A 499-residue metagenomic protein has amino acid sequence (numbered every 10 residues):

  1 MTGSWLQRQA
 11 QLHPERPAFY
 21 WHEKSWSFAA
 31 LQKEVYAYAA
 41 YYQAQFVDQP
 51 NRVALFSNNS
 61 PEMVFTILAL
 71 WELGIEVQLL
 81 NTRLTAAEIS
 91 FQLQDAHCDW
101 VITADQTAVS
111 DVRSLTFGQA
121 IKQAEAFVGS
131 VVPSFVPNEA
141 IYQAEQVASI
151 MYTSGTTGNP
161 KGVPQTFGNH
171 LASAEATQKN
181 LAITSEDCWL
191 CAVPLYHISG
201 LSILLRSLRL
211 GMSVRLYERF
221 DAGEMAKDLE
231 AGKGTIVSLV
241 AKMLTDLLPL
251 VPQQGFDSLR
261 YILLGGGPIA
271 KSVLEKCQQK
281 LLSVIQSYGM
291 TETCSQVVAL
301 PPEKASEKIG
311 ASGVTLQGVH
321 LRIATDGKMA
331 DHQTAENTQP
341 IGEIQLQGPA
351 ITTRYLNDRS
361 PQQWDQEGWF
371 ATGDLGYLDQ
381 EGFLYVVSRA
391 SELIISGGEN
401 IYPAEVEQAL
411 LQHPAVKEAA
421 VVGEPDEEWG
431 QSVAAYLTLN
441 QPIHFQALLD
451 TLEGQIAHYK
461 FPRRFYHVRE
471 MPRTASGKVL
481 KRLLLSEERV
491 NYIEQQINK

Functional and structural regions predicted by a protein language model:
P14-P17, V132-Y152, N159, A182-C188: Conserved pre-ATP/AMP-binding loop-to-beta segment of ANL
K24, A39-L84, N400: Conserved AMP-binding/adenylate-forming
S27-A29, A148-A172: Conserved AMP-binding A3 loop
M63, V101, G348, T353-R354 (+3 more regions): AMP-binding/adenylate-forming catalytic core of the ANL superfamily
L171-C188, Y196-I236, L250: Conserved AMP-binding/adenylation subdomain of ANL enzymes
T235-L239, L248-E307, H320, G327: Gly/Ser/Thr-rich phosphate-binding loop
V314-G318, K328-Q363, E399-I401: Conserved ATP/PPi-binding loop(s) of AMP-dependent carboxylate-activating enzymes
A457-K478, I497-K499: AMP-binding/adenylate-forming catalytic domain of the ANL superfamily
